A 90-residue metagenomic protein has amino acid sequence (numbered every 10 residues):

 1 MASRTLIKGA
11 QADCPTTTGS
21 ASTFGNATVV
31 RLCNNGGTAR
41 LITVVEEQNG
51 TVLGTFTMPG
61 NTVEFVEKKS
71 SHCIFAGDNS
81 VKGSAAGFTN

Functional and structural regions predicted by a protein language model:
A2-K8, S71-N90: Terminal connector regions
K8-G25: Surface-exposed ligand/attachment interfaces on beta-rich extracellular proteins
A21-S22, L32-N34: Short secondary-structure boundary/capping segments within folded domains
G25-V29, S70-H72: Short, surface-exposed beta-edge/turn micro-motifs
V30-L32, I42-V44, M58, I74 (+1 more regions): Hydrophobic beta-strand residues in large extracellular and virion-surface proteins
C33-G54: Short, surface-exposed beta-strand/strand-loop-strand elements in extracellular ectodomains
E47-S80: Intrinsically disordered, low-complexity Pro/Gly/Ser/Thr-rich segments with frequent PxxP/GP/PP motifs and embedded
